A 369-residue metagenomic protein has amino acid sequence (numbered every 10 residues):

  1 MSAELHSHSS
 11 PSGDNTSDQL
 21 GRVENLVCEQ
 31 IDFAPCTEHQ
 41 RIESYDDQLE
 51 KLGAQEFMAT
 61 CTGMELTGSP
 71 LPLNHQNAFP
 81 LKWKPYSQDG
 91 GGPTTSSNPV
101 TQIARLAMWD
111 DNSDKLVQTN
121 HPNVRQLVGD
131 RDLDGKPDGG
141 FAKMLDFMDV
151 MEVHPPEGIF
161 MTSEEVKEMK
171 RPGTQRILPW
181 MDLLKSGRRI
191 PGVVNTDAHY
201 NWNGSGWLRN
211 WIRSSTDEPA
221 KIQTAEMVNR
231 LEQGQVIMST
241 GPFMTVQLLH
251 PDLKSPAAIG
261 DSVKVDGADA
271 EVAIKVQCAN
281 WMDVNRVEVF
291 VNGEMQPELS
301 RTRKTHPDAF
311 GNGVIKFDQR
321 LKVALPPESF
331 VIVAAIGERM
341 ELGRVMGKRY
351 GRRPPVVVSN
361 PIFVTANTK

Functional and structural regions predicted by a protein language model:
M1, S12, M181, K185-K369: C-terminal functional module detector
S2-G192, T196-W202: Catalytic cores of extracellular degradative/oxidative enzymes
